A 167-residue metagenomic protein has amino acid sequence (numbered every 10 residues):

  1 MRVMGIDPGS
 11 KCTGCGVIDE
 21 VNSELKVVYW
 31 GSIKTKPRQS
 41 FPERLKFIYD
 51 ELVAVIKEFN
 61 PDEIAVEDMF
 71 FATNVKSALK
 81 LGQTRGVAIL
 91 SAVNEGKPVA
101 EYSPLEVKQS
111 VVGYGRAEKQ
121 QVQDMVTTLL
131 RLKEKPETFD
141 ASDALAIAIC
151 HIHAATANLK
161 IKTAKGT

Functional and structural regions predicted by a protein language model:
M1-T167: Phosphate- and other anionic-substrate recognition elements at nucleic-acid/protein interfaces
